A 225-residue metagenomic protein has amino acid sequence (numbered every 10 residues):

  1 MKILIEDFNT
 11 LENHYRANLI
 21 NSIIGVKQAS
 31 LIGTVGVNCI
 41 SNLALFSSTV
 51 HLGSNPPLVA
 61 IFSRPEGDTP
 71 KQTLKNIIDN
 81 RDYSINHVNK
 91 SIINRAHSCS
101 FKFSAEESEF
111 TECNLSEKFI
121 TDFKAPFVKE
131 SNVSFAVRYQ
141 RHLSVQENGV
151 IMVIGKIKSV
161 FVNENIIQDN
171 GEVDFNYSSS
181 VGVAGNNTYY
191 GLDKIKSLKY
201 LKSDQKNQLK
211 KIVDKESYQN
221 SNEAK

Functional and structural regions predicted by a protein language model:
M1-K225: Basic, polyanion-binding surface patches
